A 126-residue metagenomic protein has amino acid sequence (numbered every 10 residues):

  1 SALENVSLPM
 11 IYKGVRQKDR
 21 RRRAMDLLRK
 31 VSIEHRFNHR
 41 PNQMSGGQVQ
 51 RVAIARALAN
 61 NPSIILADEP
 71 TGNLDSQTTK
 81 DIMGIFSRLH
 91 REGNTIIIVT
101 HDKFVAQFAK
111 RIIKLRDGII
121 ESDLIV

Functional and structural regions predicted by a protein language model:
S1-K114: ABC family nucleotide-binding domain
R29, I125-V126: Compositionally biased amphipathic helical and low-complexity segments enriched in hydrophobic
I112-L124: H-loop (His-switch) and adjacent beta-strand-loop-beta switch element of ABC-type ATPase nucleotide-binding domains
